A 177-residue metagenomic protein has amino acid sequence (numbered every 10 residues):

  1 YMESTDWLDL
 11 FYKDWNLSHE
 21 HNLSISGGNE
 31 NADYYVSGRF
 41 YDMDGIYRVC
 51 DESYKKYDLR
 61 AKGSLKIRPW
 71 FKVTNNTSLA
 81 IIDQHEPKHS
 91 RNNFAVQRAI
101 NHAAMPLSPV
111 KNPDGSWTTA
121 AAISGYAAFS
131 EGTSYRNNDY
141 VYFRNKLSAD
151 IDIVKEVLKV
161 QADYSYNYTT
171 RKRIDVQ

Functional and structural regions predicted by a protein language model:
M2-R39, M43-C50, D58-G125, F129-Y140 (+1 more regions): Flexible loop and strand-edge segments within Gram-negative outer membrane beta-barrel domains
V36, N75, L147, V160-A162: Membrane-embedded beta-strand positions of outer-membrane beta-barrel proteins
Y142-R144: Short, solvent-exposed loop/turn segments enriched in Ser/Thr/Gly
K146, I151, Y166-N167: Alpha-helical support elements that line or immediately flank enzyme active sites and cofactor-binding pockets
V154: His/Asp/Glu-rich acidic catalytic environments and adjacent acidic regulatory segments
V160-A162, Y168-V176: Carboxylate/His-rich catalytic cores and anion/metal-binding grooves
